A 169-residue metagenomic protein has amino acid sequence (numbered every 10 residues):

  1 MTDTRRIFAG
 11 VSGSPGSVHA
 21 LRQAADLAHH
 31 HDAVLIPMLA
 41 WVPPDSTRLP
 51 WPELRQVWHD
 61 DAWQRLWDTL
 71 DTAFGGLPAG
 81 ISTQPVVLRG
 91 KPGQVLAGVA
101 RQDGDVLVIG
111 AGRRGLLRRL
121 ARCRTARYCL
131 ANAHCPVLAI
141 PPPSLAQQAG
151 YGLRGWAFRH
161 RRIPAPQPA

Functional and structural regions predicted by a protein language model:
T2-W51, N132, P142-A146, W156-A169: Small/aliphatic-rich secondary-structure junction motif
R5, D105-V106: Conserved acidic residues
I36-M38, Q84-L88, L138-I140: General small-molecule cofactor/ligand-binding pocket signal
P52-Q56, Q102-D103, A126, R154-F158: Short, hinge-like loop/turn segments at secondary-structure boundaries
L54-D68: A short acidic, glycine-rich active-site loop that binds or catalyzes chemistry on phosphate/adenosine moieties
L77-Q84: A short helix-to-beta-strand connector/capping loop
V87-V95: Charged docking surfaces used in two-component/phosphorelay signaling
L107-N132, A146-A149: Glycine-rich, Arg-bearing micro-motifs that act as flexible, cationic patches
